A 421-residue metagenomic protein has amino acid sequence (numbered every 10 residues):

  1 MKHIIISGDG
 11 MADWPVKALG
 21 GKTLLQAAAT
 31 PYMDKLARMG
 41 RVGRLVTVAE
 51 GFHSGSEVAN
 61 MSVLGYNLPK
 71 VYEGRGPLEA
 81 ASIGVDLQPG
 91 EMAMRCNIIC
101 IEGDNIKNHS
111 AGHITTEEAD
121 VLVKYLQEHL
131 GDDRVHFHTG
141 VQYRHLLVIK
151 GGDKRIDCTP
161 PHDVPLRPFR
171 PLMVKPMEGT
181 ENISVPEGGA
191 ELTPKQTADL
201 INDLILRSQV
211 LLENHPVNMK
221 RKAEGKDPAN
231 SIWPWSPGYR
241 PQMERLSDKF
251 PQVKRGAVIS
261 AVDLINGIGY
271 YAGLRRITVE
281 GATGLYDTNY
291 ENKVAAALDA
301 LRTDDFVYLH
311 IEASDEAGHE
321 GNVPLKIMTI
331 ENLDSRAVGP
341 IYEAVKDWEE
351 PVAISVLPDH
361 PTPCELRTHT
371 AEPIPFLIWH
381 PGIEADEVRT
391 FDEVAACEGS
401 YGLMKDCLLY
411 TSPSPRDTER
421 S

Functional and structural regions predicted by a protein language model:
T23-G51: Short, structured active-site-proximal loop/turn typified by the sulfatase FGly-forming signature C/S-X-P-X-R
R75, S82-L212: A contiguous, mid-domain pocket- or channel-lining segment that forms the substrate-recognition surface
N105, I149-T180, A272, V294-I341: Active-site His/acidic residue clusters
T193, T197-Y239: Active-site pocket-lining segments that scaffold enzyme catalytic pockets across diverse folds
S231-P234, Y239-L325: Anion-binding catalytic surfaces of enzymes that hydrolyze or transfer phosphate/sulfate esters
I330-E372: Metal-dependent active-site segment of extracytoplasmic phospho-/sulfohydrolases and closely related
L357-L409: Internal helix-turn-beta structural module
Y410-P415: Conserved small/polar residues in nucleotide/adenosyl-binding loops
